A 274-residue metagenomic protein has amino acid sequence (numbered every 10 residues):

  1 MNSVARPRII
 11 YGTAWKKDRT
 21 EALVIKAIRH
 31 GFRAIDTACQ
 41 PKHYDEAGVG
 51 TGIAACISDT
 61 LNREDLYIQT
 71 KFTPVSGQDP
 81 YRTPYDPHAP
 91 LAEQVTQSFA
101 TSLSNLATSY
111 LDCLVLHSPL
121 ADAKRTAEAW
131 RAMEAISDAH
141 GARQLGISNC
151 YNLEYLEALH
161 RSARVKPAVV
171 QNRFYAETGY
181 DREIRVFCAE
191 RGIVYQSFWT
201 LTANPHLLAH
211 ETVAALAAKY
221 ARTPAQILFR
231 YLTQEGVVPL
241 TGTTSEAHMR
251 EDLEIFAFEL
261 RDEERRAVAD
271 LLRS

Functional and structural regions predicted by a protein language model:
M1-L66, T70, E128, A203: N-terminal binding-site loop/beta-alpha segment at the start of enzyme catalytic domains that lines or forms
K16-I28, H88-N105, L153-E157, Y180: Short, acidic/polar
K26-R29, G50-Y67, L103-T108, A135-S137 (+2 more regions): Acidic (Asp/Glu)-rich catalytic clusters
F32, T108-L111, A142, P167: A structural motif
I35, L111-L114, L145, V170: Hydrophobic residues within beta-strands of alpha/beta enzymes
E64-A92, H117: Structural motif corresponding to the early beta-alpha repeats
S104-A123: Active-site groove signature of glycoside hydrolases
S118-S274: Beta/alpha (TIM)-barrel catalytic core signal, keyed to glycine-rich beta->alpha loops juxtaposed to Asp/Glu that bind
